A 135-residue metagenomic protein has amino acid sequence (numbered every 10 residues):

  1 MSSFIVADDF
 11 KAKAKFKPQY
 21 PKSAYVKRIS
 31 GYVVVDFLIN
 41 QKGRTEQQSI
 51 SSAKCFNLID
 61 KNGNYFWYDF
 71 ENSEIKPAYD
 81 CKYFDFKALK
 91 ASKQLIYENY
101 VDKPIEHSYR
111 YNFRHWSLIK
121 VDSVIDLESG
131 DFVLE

Functional and structural regions predicted by a protein language model:
M1-E135: Charge-biased low-complexity segments
